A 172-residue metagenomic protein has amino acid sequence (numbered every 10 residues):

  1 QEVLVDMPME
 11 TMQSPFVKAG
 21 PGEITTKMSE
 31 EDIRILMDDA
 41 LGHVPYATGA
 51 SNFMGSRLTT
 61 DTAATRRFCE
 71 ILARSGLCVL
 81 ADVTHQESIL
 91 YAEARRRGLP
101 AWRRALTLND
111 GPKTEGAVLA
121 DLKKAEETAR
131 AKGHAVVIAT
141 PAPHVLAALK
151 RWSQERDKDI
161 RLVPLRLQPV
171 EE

Functional and structural regions predicted by a protein language model:
Q1-E172: Catalytic-site microenvironment of enzymes that process N-acetyl-hexosamine-containing cell-wall polysaccharides
